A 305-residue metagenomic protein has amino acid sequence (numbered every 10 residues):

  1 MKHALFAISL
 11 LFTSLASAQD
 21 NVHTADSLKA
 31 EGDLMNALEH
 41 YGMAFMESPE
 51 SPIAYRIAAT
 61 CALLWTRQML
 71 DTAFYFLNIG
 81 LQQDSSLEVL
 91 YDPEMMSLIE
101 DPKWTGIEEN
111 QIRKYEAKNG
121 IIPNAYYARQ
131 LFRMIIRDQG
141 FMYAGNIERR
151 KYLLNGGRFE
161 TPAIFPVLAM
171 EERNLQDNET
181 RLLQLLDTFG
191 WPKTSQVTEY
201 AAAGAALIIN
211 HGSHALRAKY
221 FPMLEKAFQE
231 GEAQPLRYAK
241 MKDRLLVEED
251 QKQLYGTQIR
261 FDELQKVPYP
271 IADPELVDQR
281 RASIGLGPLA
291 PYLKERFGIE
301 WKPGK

Functional and structural regions predicted by a protein language model:
M1-S27: Bacterial Sec-dependent N-terminal signal peptides
Q19-E39, M43: Alpha-helical segment of the N-proximal tetratricopeptide repeat
D20, I53-A54: The tetratricopeptide repeat
A25, A58-A59: Structural signal of TPR/SEL1 helical repeats
K29-A30, L63-W65: Hydrophobic/aromatic side-chain positions at a characteristic register within alpha-helices of tetratricopeptide repeats
M35, G42-P52, W65-F74, N78-A202 (+1 more regions): Preference for long, solvent-exposed alpha-helical segments and helix-linker "stalks"
L38, I57-A58: Heptad-repeat amphipathic alpha-helical coiled-coil interaction surface used for oligomerization/assembly
S85, M134, F141-K305: Short beta-strand and adjacent turn/loop elements
